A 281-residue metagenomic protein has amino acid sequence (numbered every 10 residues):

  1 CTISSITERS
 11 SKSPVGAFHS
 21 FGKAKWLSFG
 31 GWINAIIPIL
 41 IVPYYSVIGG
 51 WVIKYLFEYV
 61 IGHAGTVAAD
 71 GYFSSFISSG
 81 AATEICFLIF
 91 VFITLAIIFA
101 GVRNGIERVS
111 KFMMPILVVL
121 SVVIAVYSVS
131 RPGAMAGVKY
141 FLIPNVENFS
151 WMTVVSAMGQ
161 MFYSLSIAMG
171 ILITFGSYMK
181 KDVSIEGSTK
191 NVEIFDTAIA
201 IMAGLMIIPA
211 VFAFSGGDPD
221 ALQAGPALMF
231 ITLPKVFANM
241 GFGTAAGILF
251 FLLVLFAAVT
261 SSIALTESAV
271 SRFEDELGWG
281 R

Functional and structural regions predicted by a protein language model:
C1, S5, V47-Y55, A100-E107 (+7 more regions): Short helix-terminus and kink motifs of transmembrane alpha helices, predominantly at the cytoplasmic interface
C1-W26, Y72-T94, M152-D182, A246-T266: Alpha-helical transmembrane segments and their immediate interhelical/interface regions in integral membrane proteins
S4-R9, Y59, F242, S271 (+1 more regions): Short, well-ordered loop/turn and helix-capping segments at boundaries between secondary-structure elements and domains
S11-I36, S46-R103, P132-S156, Q223-F230: Inter-helical loop and helix-membrane interface segments of multi-pass membrane transporters/permeases
K25-V42, S74, I89-F112, T174-S184 (+1 more regions): Membrane-water interface regions at transmembrane-helix termini and the short interhelical loops of multi-pass membrane
I41, Y45, T94-G101, V126 (+3 more regions): Hydrophobic alpha-helical membrane-associated segments
T66, G280-R281: A generic structural motif
E107, K111-V259, I263, E276-L277: Membrane-embedded translocation segments of transport machinery
